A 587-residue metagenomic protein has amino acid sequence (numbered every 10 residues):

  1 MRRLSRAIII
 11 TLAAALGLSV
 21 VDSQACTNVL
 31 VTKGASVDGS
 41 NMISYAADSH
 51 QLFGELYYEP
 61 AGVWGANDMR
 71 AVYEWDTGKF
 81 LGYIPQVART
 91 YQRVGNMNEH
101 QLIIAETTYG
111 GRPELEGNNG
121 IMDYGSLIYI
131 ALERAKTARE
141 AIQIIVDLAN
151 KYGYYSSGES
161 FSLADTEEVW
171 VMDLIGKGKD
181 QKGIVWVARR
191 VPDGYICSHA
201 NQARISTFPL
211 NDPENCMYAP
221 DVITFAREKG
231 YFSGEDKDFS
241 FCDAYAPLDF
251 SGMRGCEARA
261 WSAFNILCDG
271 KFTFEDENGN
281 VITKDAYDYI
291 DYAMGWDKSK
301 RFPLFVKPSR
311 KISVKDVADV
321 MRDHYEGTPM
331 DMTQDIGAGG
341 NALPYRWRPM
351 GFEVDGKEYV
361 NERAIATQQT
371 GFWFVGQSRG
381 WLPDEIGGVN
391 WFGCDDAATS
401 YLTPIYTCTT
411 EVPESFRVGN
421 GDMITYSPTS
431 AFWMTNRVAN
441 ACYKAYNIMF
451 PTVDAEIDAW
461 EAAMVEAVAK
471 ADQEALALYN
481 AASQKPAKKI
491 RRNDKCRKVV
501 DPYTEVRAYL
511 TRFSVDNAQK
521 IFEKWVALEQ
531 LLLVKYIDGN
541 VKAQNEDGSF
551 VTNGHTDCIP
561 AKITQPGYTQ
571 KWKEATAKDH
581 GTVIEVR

Functional and structural regions predicted by a protein language model:
M1-I9: Bacterial N-terminal signal peptides that target proteins for export
I9-S19: Bacterial N-terminal signal peptides
S19-A25: Sec/Tat signal peptide C-region and signal peptidase I cleavage site
C26-Y124, I144-K311: A contiguous strand-loop segment
E116-N118, S126-A135: Second-shell loop/turn segments in exported
I266, K271-F352, K357, R363-I365 (+2 more regions): Accessory, solvent-exposed terminal regions and/or long lumenal/extracellular loops of proteins
Q334-A477: Substrate-recognition/cap regions that form aromatic- and gly/pro-loop-enriched pockets for small-molecule ligands
D454-R587: Histidine-centered catalytic/metal-binding microenvironments
